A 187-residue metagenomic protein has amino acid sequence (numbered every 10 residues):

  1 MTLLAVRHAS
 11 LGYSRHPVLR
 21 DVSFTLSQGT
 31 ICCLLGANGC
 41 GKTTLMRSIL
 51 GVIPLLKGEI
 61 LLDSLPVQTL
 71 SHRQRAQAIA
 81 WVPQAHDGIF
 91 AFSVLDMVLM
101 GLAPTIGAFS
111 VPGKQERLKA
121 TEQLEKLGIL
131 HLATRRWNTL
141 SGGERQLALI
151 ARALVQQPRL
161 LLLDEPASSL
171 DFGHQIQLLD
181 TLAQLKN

Functional and structural regions predicted by a protein language model:
L35-A37: The feature captures the beta-strand-to-loop junction immediately N-terminal to the Walker
L50: Helix-to-loop junction immediately C-terminal to a conserved catalytic motif
G58-P66, R75: Conserved ABC transporter NBD signature motif
K114-L132: Conserved ABC ATPase "signature" region
R136-L140, E144: Conserved ABC ATPase signature
Q157: Conserved catalytic motifs of ABC-family nucleotide-binding domains
L161-E165: Catalytic Walker B motif of ABC-type/P-loop ATPase nucleotide-binding domains
